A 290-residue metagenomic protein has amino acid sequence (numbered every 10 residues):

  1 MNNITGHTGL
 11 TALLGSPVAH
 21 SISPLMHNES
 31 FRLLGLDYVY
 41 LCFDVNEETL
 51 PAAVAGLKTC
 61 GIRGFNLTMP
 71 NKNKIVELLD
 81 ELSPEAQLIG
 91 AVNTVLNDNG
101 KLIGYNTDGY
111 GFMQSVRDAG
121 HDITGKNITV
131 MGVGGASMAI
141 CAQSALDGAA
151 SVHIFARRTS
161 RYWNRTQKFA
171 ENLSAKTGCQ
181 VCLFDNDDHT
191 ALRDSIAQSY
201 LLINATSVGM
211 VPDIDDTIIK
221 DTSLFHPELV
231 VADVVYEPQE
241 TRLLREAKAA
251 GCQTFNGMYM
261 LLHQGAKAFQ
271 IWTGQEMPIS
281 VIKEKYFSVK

Functional and structural regions predicted by a protein language model:
N3-A119: Phosphate/diphosphate ligand-binding glycine-rich loop within oxidoreductases
I4-H7, I123-T124, L146, I219-E228: Short, conserved loop/helix-junction motifs that constitute active-site signature segments in enzyme catalytic cores
G15, G104-G109, G125-A149, R161: Glycine-rich adenosine-cofactor-binding loop
L146-S151, A250-Q253: Conserved S-adenosyl-L-methionine
A149-T177: NAD(P)-binding Rossmann-fold cofactor-contacting core
C179-T254: Rossmann-like adenosine-cofactor binding region
E228-V230, V234-K290: Adenosine-phosphate binding glycine-rich loop
